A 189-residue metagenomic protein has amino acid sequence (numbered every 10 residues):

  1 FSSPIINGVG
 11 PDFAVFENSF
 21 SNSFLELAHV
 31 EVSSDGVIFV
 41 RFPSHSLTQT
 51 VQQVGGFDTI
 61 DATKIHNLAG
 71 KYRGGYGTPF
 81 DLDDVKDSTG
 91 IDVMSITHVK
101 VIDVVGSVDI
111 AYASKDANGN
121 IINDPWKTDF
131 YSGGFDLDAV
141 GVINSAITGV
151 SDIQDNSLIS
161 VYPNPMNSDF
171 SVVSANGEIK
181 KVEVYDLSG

Functional and structural regions predicted by a protein language model:
I5-F13, L25: Extended extracellular/luminal ectodomain segments enriched in beta-structured repeat modules
V15-S21: Short amphipathic, basic-aromatic surface patches that mediate peripheral association with negatively charged
N22-A28, F135: Short coil-to-beta strand junction motifs in C2/discoidin
A28-V30, V182: Short beta-strand elements bearing conserved aromatic residues within extracellular beta-rich modules
E31-A146: Trp- and acidic/polar-enriched beta-sheet ligand-binding modules for extracellular glycan and matrix recognition
S151-G189: C-terminal outer-membrane/trafficking sorting elements
